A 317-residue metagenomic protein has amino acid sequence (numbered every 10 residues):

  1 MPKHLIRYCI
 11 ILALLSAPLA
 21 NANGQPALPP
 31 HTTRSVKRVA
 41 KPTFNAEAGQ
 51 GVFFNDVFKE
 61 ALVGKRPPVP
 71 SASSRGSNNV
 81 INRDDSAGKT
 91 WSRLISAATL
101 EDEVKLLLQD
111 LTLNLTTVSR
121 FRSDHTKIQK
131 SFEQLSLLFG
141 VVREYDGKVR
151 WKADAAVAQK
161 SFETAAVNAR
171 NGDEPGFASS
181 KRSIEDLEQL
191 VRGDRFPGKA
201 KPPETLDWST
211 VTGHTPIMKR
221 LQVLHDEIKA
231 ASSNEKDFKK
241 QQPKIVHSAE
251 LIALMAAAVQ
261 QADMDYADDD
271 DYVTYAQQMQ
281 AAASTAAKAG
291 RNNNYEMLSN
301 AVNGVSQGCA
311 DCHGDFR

Functional and structural regions predicted by a protein language model:
M1-R7: Positively charged n-region of N-terminal signal peptides that target proteins for export
R7-Y8, A286: Functionally constrained cores in energy, signaling, and assembly domains
Y8-P18: Bacterial N-terminal signal peptides
L19-N23: Sec/Tat signal peptide C-region and signal peptidase I cleavage site
G24-R317: Mature extracytoplasmic or organellar-lumen-exposed domains after removal of signal/transit peptides
